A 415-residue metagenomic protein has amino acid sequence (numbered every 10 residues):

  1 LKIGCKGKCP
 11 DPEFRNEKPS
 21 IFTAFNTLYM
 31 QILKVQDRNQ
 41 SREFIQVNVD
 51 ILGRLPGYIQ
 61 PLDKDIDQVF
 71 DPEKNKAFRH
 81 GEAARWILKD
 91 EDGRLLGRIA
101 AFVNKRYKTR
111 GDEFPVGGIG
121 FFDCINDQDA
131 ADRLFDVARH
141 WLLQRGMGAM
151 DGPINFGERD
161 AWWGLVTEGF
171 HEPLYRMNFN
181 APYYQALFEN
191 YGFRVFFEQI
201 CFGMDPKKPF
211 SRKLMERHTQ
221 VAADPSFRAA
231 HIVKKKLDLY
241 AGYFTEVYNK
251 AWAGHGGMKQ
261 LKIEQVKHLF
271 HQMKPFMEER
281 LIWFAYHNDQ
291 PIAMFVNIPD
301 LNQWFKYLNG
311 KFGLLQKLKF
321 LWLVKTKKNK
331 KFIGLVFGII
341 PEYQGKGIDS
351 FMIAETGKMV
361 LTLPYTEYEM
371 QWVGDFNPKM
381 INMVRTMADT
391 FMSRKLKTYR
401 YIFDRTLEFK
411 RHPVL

Functional and structural regions predicted by a protein language model:
T23-S41, I45-D50, L214-K236: Conserved N-terminal entry element of GNAT/NAT acetyltransferase domains
S41, L95, K105-K108, E158-D160 (+6 more regions): Flexible loop/turn segments at secondary-structure boundaries
N48-E91, I99-T109, H231, K235-G338: A conserved beta-strand-loop-helix scaffold within acyl/acetyltransferase catalytic domains
T109-G192, L308-M387: Acyl-donor binding region in acyl/amide transferases
N178-G257, L281: Acyltransferase donor/substrate-recognition loop-hinge adjacent to the catalytic core
G203-H218, K397-L415: C-terminal "cap" of GNAT-fold acetyltransferases
